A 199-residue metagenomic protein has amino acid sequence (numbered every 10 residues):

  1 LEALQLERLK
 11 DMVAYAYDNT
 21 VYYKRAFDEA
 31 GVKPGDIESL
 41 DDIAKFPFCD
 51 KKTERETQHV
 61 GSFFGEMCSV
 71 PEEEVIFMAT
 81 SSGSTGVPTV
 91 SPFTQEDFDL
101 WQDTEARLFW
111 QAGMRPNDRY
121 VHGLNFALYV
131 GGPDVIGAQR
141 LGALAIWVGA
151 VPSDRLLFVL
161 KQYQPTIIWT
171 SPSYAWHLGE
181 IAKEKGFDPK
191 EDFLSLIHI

Functional and structural regions predicted by a protein language model:
L1-T80, G86-D103, W110-Q111: Nucleotide 5′-phosphate-binding alpha/beta core
D11, A30, G132-I197: Conserved adenylate-forming
A16, S81, Y120, I168: Residue-level signal for inorganic ion chemistry
A44, W101-R119, S153-P165: Conserved ATP-dependent adenylate/AMP-binding module captured primarily in the ANL superfamily
V75, F98, N125-A127, S173: Short glycine-enriched loops at secondary-structure junctions
S81, I197-I199: Conserved small/polar residues in nucleotide/adenosyl-binding loops
D97-F98, L124, L144-V148: Short, flexible loop segments at the rims of nucleotide/cofactor-binding pockets, characterized by
A106-A143: Conserved AMP-binding loop of ANL adenylate-forming enzymes
